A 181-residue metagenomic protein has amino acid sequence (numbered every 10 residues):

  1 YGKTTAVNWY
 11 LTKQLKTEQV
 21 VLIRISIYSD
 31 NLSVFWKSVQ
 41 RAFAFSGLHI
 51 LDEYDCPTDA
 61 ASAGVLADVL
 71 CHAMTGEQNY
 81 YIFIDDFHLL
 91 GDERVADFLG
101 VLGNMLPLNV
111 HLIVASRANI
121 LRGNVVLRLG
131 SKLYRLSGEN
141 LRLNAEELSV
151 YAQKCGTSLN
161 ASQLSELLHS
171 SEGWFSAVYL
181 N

Functional and structural regions predicted by a protein language model:
Y1-L22, R41: P-loop NTPase Walker A phosphate-binding motif
V20-N31, C56-D59, G138-E139: A short hydrophobic beta-strand->loop->alpha-helix junction that borders the nucleotide-binding pocket of P-loop NTPases
L32-E53, C71: Conserved NTP-binding/hydrolysis module of P-loop NTPases
V34, R41, Y134-R135, V150-N181: Amphipathic alpha-helical "lid/sensor" segments that cap RecA-like P-loop NTPase cores
L51-D52, C56, L70-V95: Conserved P-loop NTPase "ATPase switch" module shared by AAA+ and STAND
Y81-D85, V110-R117: Structural recognition of the conserved hydrophobic beta-strand(s) that form the central parallel beta-sheet of P-loop
A118-Y134: Short regulatory helix/loop adjacent to the ATP-binding pocket of P-loop NTPases
Y134-A145: Conserved AAA+ ATPase "SRH/arginine-finger" region at the nucleotide-binding site
